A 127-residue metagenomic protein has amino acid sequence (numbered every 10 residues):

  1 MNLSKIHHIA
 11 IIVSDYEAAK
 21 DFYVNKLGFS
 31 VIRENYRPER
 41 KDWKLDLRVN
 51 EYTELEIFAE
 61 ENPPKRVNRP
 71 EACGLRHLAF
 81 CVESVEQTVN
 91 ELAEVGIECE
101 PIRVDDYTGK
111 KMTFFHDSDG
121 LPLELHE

Functional and structural regions predicted by a protein language model:
M1-A18, L75-L78: N-terminal beta-strand motif that seeds the catalytic metal site of vicinal oxygen chelate
N2, N35, D46, V89-E127: Vicinal oxygen chelate
I12-E54, E94: Core segments of cupin and vicinal oxygen chelate
F22, E86-E91: Short amphipathic alpha-helices within nucleic acid-binding modules
I32-E34, K41-W43, N62-N68, P101: A short, acidic/glycine-rich surface segment
K41, G74, G109: Exposed loop/turn and edge beta-strand positions of beta-sandwich/beta-sheet ligand-binding modules
N50-E54, N62-P63, V85: Short, charged/polar surface micro-motifs in flexible loops or helix N-caps
E71-E86: Mid-chain, well-packed structural core segment of small domains
